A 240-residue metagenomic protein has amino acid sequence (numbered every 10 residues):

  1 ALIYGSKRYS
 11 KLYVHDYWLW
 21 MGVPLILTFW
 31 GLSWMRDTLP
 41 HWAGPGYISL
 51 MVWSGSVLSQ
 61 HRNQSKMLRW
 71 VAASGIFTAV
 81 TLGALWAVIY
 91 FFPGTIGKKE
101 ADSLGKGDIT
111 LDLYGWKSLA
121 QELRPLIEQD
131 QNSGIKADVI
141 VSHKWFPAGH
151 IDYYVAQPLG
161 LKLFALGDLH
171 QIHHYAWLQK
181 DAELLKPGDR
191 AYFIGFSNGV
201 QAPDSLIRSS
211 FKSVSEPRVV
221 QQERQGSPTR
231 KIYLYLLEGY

Functional and structural regions predicted by a protein language model:
A1-G22, W34-D37: Membrane-interface helix-loop-helix junctions at transmembrane boundaries of multi-pass membrane enzymes, predominantly
L2-G5, W30, S54-H61, G83-A87: Hydrophobic membrane-targeting alpha-helices
W18-L25, S74-T78: Hydrophobic alpha-helical transmembrane segments of polytopic
M21-L39, L85-F91: Transmembrane-helix signature of polytopic, lipid-linked glycan biosynthesis machinery
R36-K66, W70: Hydrophobic/aromatic-rich transmembrane helices and adjacent perimembrane loops
Q60-G97: Signature aromatic-anchored transmembrane alpha helix within multi-pass, membrane-resident enzymes that catalyze glycan
L82-S118: Alpha-helical transmembrane segments and terminal signal-anchor/GPI-anchor hydrophobic tails, characterized by long
G105-Y240: Luminal/periplasmic acceptor-recognition loop/helix of membrane-associated glycosyltransferases
